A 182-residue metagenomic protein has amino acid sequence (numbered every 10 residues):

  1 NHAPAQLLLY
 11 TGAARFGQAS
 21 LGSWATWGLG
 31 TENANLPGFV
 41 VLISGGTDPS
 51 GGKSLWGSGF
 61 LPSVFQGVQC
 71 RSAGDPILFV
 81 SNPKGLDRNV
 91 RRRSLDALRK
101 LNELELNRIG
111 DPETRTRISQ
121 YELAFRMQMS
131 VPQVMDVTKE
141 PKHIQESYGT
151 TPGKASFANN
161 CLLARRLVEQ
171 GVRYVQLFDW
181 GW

Functional and structural regions predicted by a protein language model:
N1-W182: Ligand-binding pockets and gating/stacking loops
